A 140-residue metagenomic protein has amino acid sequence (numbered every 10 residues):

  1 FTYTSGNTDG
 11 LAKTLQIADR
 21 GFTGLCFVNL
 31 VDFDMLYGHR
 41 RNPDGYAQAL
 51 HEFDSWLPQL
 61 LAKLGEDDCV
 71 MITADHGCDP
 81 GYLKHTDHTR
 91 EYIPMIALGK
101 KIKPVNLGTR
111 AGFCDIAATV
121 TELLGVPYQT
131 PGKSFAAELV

Functional and structural regions predicted by a protein language model:
F1-V140: Feature captures the catalytic ectodomains and active-site-proximal regions of enzymes that hydrolyze or transfer
